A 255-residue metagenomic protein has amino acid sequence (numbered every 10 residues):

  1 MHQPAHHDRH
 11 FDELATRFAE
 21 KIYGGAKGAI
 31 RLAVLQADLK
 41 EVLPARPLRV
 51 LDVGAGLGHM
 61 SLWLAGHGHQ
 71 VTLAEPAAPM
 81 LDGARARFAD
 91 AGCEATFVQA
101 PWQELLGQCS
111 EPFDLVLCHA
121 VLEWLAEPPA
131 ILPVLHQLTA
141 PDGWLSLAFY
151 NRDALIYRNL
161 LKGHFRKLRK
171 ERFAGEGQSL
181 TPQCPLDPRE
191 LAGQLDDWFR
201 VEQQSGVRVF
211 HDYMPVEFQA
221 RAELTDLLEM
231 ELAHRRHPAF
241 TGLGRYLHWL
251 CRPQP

Functional and structural regions predicted by a protein language model:
M1-R46, H59, W63, M80: Conserved class I S-adenosyl-L-methionine
L51, H59-E104: Class I SAM-dependent methyltransferase SAM/SAH-binding core
L117: A conserved beta-strand element that flanks and buttresses the S-adenosyl-L-methionine
A120-V121: Short catalytic micro-motifs in class I SAM-dependent methyltransferases
P129-W144: A short glycine-rich, Lys/Arg-flanked "PGG" loop and its adjoining helix->strand segment in the class I
W144-E171: Conserved class I S-adenosyl-L-methionine
T181-W198, Q204: Short alpha-helix
Q203-P255: A C-terminal cap/extension of S-adenosyl-L-methionine-dependent methyltransferases that defines the acceptor-substrate
